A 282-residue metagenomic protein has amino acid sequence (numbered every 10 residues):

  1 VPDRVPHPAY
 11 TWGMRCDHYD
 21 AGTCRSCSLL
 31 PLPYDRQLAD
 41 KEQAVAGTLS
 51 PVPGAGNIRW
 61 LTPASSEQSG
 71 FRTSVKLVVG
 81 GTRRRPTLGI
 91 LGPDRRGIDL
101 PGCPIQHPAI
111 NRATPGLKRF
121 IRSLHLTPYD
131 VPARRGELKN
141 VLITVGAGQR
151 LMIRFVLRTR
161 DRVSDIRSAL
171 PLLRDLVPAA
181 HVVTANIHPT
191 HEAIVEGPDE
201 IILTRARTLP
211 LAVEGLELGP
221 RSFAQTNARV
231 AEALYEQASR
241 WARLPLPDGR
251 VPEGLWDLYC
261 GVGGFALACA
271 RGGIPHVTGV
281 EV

Functional and structural regions predicted by a protein language model:
V1-V282: Accessory RNA-recognition modules of RNA-modification enzymes
